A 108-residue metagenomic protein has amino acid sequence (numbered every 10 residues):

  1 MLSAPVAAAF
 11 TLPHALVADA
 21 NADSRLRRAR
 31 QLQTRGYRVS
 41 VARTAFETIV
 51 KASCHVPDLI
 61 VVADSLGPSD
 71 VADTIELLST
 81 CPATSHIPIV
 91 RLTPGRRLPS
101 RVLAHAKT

Functional and structural regions predicted by a protein language model:
M1-S24, A29, P82-H86, G95-T108: Non-catalytic signal-transmission and effector/linker regions of two-component phosphorelay proteins
H14, R38, V56-D58, P88: Structural signature of beta-strand start/N-cap positions in the alpha/beta core of ABC transporter nucleotide-binding
V17-D19, I60-D64, I89-T93: Conserved beta-strand segments of the P-loop GTPase G domain that flank and frequently precede/overlap
A22-S40, D73: Two-component/phosphorelay signaling modules centered on CheY-like receiver
V41-L59, S100: Acidic, metal-coordinating helix/loop segments flanking the phosphotransfer/catalytic sites of two-component signaling
S53-H55, L78-S85: Conserved phosphotransfer cores of two-component systems
V62-T80, T93-R101: Conserved phosphotransfer microenvironments
